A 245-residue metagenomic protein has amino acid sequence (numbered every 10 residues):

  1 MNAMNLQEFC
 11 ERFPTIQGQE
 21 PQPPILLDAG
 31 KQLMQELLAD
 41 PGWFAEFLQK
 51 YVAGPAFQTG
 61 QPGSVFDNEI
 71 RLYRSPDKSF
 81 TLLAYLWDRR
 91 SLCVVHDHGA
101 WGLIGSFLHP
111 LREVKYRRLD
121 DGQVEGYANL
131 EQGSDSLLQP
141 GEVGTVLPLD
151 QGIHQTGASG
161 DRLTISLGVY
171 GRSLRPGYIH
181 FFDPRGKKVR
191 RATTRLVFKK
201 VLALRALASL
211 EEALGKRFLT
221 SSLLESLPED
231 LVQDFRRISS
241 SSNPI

Functional and structural regions predicted by a protein language model:
A3-G60: Surface/interface-facing alpha-helical segments and adjacent flexible terminal/loop regions used for partner/assembly
T59-R89, V143: A short glycine-rich, His/Asp/Glu-containing loop-to-beta-strand
L83-D97, L147-Q151: Conserved short histidine dyad/triad with adjacent acidic residue
H98-L119: Glycine- and acidic-residue-biased ligand/ion/polar-headgroup-sensing regions
L103, R118-Q151: Short acidic-glycine-tyrosine-enriched beta hairpin
L103-G105, D161-P176: A short hydrophobic beta-strand segment most commonly corresponding to one strand of the jelly-roll/cupin
Q139, P148-V169: Ligand-binding loop in jelly-roll beta-barrel domains
T194-S222: Charged, amphipathic alpha-helical linkers/stalks
